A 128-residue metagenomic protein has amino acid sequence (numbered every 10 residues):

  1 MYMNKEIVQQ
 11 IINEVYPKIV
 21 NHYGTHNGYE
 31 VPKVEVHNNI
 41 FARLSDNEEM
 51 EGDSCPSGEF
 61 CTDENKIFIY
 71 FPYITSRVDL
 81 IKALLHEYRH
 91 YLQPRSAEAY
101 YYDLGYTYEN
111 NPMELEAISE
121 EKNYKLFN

Functional and structural regions predicted by a protein language model:
M1-M3: Nuclease and nuclease-like effector domains acting on nucleic acids or nucleotide cofactors
K5-Y16, L85, N110-E114, I118: A structural signal for well-ordered alpha-helical scaffolds and beta->alpha junctions
I7-V31: Zn2+-dependent metallopeptidase catalytic core
V31-N39: Membrane-integrated ABC transporters
I40, Y73, A97: Short, flexible active-site-adjacent loop segments at beta-strand->alpha-helix junctions, enriched in small/polar
R43-V78: Active-site scaffold of zinc-dependent metalloenzymes
V78-K82, Q93-L126: Post-HEXXH active-site segment of zinc metalloproteases
H86, H90: Histidine-centered divalent metal-coordination motifs
